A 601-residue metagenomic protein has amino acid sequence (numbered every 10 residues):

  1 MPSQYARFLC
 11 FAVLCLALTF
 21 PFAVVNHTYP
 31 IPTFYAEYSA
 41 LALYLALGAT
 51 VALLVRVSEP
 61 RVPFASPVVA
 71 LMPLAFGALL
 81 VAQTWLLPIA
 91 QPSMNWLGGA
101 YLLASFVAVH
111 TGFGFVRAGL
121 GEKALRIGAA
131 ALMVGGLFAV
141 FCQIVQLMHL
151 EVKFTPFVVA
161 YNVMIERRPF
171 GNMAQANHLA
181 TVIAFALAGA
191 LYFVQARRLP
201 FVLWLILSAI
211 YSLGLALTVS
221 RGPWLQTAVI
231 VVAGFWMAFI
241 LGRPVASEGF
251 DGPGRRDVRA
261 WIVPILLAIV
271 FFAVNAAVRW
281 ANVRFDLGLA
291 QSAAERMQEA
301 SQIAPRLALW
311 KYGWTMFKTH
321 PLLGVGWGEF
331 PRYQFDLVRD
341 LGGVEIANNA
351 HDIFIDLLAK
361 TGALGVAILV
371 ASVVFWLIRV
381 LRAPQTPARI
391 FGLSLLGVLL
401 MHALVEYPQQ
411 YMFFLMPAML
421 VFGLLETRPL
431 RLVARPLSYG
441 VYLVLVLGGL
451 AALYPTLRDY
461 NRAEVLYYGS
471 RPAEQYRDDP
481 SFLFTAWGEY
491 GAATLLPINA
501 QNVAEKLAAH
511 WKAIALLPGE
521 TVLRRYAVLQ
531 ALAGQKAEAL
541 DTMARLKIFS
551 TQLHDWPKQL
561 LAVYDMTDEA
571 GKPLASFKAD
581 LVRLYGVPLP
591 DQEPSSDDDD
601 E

Functional and structural regions predicted by a protein language model:
M1-L97, A104-R126, A130-M133, F193-V202 (+4 more regions): Transmembrane signal-anchor hairpin modules in multi-pass inner-membrane enzymes, especially those that act on
R7-A23, A40-L53, G77, V81-T84 (+7 more regions): Alpha-helical transmembrane segments of multi-pass inner-membrane proteins
Y29-P32, P88-Y101, V163-N177, Q298-A304 (+2 more regions): Short aromatic-rich membrane-water interface segments that cap or initiate transmembrane helices in multi-pass membrane
Y44, G48, T227-F235, P387-Y439: Transmembrane alpha-helices of multi-pass inner-membrane enzymes
F141, Q146-H149, L217, P223 (+5 more regions): A membrane-periplasm/extracellular boundary helix in multi-pass inner-membrane enzymes that assemble envelope glycans
E151-M164, V283-Q291, V338-D340: Peri-membrane helix termini and adjoining interfacial loops of integral membrane proteins
Q175, P305-A347, F354, T361-I368: TM-adjacent membrane-interface loops and short helices in multi-pass inner/ER membrane proteins
